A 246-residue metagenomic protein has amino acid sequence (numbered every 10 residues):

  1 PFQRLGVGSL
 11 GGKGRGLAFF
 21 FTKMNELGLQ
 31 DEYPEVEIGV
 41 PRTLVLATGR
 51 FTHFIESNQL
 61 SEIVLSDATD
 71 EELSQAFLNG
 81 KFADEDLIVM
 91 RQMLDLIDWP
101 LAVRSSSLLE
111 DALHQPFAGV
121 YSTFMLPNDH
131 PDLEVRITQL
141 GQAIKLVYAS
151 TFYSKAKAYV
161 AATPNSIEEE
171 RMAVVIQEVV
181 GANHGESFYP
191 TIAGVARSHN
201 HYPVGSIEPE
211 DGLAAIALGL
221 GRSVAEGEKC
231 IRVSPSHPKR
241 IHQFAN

Functional and structural regions predicted by a protein language model:
P1-E32, G80-N246: Conserved mixed alpha/beta core segments that line enzyme active sites in large multi-domain catalysts
P1-S66, D70-K81: A conserved helix-loop-beta module that forms one wall/lid of the active-site cleft in ATP-utilizing catalytic domains
